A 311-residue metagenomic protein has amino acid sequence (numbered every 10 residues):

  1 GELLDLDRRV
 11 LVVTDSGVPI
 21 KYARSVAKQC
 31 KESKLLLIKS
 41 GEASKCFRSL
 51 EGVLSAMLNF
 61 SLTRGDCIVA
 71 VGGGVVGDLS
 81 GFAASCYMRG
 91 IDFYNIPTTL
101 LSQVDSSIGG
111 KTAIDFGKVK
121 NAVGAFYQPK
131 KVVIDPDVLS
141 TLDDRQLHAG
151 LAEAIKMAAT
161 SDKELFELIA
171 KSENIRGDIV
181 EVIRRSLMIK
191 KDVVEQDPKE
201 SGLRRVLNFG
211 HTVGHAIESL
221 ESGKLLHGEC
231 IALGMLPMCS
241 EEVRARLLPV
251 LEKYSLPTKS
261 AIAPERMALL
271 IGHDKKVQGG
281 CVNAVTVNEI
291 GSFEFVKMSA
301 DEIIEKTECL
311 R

Functional and structural regions predicted by a protein language model:
G1-C67: ATP/NTP phosphate-donor binding region
L11, A152-A154, R244-R311: C-terminal charged capping/lid subdomain of soluble metabolic enzymes
V12, P97, D135, H211 (+2 more regions): Residue-level signal for inorganic ion chemistry
N59, Q128-K131, D137-D144, A152-E164 (+9 more regions): Generic secondary-structure signature for well-ordered alpha-helical cores
N59-G65, Y87-N95, S219-G228, V243-A245: Phosphate-handling active-site elements
V75-F82, Q103-V104, H215-A216: Short glycine/serine/threonine-rich phosphate/pyrophosphate-binding segments that cradle anionic phosphate groups
F82-N174: A glycine/threonine-rich phosphate-anchoring loop and its flanking beta-alpha core in nucleotide/phosphate-binding
L168-E265: Active-site segments that bind and position negatively charged phosphate/pyrophosphate groups
